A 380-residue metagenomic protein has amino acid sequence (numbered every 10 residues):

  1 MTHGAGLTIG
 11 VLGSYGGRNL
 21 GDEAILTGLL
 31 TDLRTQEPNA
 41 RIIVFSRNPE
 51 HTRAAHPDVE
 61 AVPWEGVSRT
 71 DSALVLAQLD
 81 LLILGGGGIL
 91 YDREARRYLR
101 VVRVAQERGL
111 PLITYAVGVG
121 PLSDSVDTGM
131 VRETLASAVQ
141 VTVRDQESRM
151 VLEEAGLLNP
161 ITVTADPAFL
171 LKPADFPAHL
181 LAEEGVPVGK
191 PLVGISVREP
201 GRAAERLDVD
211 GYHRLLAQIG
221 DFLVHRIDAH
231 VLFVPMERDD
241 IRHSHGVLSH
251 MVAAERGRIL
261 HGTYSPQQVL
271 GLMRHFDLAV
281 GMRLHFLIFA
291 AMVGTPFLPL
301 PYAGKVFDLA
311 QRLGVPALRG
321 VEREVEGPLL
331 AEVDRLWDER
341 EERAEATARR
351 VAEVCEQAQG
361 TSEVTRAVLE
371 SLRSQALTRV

Functional and structural regions predicted by a protein language model:
M1-V380: Active-site anion-handling motifs in enzyme catalytic cores
